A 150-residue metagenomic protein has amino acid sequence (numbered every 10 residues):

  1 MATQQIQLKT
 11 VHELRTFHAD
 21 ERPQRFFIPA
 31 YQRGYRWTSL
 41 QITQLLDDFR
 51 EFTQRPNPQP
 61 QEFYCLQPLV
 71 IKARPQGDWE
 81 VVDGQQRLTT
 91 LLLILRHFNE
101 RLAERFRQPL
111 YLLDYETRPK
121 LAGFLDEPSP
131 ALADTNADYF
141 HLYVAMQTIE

Functional and structural regions predicted by a protein language model:
M1-E150: Glycine- and hydrophobic-rich flexible loops that cap the catalytic core of alpha/beta enzyme folds
